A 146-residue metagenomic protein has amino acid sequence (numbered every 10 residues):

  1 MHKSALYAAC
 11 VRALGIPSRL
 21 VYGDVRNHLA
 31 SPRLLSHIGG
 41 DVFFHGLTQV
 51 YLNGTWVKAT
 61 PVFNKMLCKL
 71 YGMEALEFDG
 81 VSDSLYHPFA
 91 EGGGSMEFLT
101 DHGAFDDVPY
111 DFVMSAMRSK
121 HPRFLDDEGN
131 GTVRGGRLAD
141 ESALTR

Functional and structural regions predicted by a protein language model:
M1-G23, T48: Cysteine-centered nucleophilic/redox motifs
V25-R146: His-Asp-centered catalytic microenvironments across diverse enzyme cores, prominently the transglutaminase-like
